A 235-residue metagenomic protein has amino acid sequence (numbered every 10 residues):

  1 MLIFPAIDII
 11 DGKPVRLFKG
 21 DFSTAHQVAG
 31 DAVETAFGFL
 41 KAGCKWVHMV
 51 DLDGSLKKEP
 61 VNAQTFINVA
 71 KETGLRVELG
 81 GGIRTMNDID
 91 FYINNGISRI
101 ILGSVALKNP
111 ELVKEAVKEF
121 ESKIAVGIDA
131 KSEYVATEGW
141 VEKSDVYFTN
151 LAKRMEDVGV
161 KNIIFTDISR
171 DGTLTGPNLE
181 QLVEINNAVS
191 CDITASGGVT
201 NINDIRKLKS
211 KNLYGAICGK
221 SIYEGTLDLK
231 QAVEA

Functional and structural regions predicted by a protein language model:
L2-A6, W46, G74-E78, S98-I101 (+5 more regions): Structural preference for beta-strand elements that scaffold enzyme active sites
D8, F39, V47, Y92 (+5 more regions): Conserved, mostly hydrophobic/aromatic
G12-V15, K19-S23, I97-D171: Conserved anion-binding
W46-N62, S104, F165-T175: Glycine-rich, proline-tolerant flexible connector loops at the mouths of alpha/beta enzymes
D53, K58-V117: Glycine/small-residue-rich loop that forms an oxyanion/phosphate-binding "nest" at active or ligand-binding sites
K57-E78, K114-D129, L174-N201: Alpha-helix-loop-beta-strand connector modules within alpha/beta enzyme cores
T73, V77-S98, E180-G215, A232: Catalytic cores of alpha/beta
L112-E119, I124, N186, K209-A235: C-terminal helical cap(s) of enzyme catalytic domains, especially alpha/beta-barrels
